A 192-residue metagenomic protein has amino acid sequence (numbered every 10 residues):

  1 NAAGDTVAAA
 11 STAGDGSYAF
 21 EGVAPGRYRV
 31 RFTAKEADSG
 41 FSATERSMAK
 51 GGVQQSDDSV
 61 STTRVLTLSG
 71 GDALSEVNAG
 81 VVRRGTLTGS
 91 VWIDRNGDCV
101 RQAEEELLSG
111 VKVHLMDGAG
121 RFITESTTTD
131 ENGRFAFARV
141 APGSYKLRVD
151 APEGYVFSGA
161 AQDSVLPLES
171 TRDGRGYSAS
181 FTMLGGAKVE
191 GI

Functional and structural regions predicted by a protein language model:
A2-S17, R95-Q102, L107, D117-R134: Short, acidic Ser/Thr/Gly-rich low-complexity loop/linker segments typical of extracellular and cell-surface proteins
G14, A24-P25, G70, E131 (+2 more regions): Surface-exposed loops/turns
F20-G22, F137-V140: Short, flexible loop/turn segments at beta-strand junctions in immunoglobulin-like and fibronectin type III
G26-D38, K112, G143-G154: A short, solvent-exposed beta-strand micro-motif common in secreted/extracellular proteins
G51-S59, S164-S178: Surface-exposed intrinsically disordered loops and tails
V65, L74-Q102, K112, S180 (+1 more regions): A short, Gly/Thr-enriched small/hydrophobic beta-strand-prone motif that recurs across taxa
